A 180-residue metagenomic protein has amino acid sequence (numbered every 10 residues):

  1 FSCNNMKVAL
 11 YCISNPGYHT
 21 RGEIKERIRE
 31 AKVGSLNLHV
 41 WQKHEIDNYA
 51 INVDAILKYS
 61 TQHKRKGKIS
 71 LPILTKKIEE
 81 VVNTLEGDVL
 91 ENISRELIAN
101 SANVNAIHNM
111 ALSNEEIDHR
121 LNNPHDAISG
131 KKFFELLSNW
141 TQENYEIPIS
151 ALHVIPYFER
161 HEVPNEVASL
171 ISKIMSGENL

Functional and structural regions predicted by a protein language model:
F1-L180: Acidic, divalent-metal-binding catalytic cores of TOPRIM and closely related two-metal-ion phosphodiester/pyrophosphate
